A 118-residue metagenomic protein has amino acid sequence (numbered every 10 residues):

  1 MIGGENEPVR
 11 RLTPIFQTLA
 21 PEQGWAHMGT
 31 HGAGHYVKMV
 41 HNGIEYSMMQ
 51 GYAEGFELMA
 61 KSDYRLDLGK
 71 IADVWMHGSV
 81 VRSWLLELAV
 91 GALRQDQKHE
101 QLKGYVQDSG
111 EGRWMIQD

Functional and structural regions predicted by a protein language model:
M1-T13, K38-Y46: Short beta-strand and adjoining strand-loop segment in the mid-core of the Rossmann-like NAD(P)-dependent dehydrogenase
E7-R11, W25-H27, G51-A53, Y64: Glycine-rich loops and low-complexity Gly/Arg-rich segments that provide flexible linkers or classic glycine-based
P14, W25, R82-S83: Bulky hydrophobic/aromatic packing residues
Q17-T18: ATP-dependent carboxylate/acyl-activation modules
E22-G34: Conserved catalytic-core motifs characterized by acidic clusters
G32-D118: Helical "substrate-binding/catalytic lid" subdomain of Rossmann-like NAD(P)-dependent dehydrogenases/reductases
